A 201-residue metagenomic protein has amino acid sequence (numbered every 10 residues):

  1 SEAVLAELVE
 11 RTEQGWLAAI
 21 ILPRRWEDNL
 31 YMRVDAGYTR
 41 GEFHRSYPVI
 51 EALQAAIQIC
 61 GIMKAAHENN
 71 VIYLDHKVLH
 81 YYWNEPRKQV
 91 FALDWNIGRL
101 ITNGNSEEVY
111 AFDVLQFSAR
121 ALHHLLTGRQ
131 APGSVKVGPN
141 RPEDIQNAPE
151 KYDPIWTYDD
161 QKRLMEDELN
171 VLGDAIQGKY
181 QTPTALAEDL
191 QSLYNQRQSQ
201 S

Functional and structural regions predicted by a protein language model:
A3-Y47: Conserved structural core of kinase catalytic domains
A55-A56: Activation segment signature within eukaryotic-like protein kinase domains
M63, H67-N84: Catalytic-loop of the protein kinase fold
H80-D94: Conserved protein kinase catalytic/activation segment
F91-D167: C-lobe/activation-segment region of protein kinase-like
V171-I176: Short C-terminal capping segment of an alpha-helix within the protein kinase catalytic domain
Q177-S199: Terminal C-lobe "cap" of eukaryotic-type protein kinase domains
